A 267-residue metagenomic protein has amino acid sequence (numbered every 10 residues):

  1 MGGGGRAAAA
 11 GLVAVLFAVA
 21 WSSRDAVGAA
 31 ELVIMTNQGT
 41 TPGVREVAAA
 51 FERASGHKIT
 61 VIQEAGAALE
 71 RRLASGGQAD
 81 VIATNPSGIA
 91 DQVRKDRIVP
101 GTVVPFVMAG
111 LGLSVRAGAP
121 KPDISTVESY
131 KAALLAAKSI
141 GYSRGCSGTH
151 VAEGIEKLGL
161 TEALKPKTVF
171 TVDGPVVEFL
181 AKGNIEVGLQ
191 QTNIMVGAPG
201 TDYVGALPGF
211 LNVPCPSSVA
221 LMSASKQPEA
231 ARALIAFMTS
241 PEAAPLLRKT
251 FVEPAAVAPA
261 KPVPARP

Functional and structural regions predicted by a protein language model:
M1-G5: N-terminal secretory signal peptides that target proteins for export/translocation
A7-A8, G101: Short coil/turn segments at secondary-structure boundaries
A9-S22: Bacterial N-terminal signal peptides
W21, V27-A67, R71-G77, P86-D96 (+3 more regions): Exported/periplasmic ABC-transporter solute-binding proteins
D80-V81: Phosphopantetheine-dependent thiolation modules in NRPS/PKS and related acyl-activating systems
